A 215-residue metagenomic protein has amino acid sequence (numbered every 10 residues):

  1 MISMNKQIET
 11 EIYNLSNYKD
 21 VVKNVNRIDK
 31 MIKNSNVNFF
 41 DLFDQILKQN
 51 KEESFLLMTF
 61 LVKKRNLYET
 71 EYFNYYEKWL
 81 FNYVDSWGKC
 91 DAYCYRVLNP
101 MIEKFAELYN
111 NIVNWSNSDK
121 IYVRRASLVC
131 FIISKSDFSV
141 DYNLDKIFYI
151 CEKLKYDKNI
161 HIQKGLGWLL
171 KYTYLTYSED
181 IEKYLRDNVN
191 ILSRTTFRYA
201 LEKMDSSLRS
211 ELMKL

Functional and structural regions predicted by a protein language model:
M1-L215: Alpha-helical scaffold domains
